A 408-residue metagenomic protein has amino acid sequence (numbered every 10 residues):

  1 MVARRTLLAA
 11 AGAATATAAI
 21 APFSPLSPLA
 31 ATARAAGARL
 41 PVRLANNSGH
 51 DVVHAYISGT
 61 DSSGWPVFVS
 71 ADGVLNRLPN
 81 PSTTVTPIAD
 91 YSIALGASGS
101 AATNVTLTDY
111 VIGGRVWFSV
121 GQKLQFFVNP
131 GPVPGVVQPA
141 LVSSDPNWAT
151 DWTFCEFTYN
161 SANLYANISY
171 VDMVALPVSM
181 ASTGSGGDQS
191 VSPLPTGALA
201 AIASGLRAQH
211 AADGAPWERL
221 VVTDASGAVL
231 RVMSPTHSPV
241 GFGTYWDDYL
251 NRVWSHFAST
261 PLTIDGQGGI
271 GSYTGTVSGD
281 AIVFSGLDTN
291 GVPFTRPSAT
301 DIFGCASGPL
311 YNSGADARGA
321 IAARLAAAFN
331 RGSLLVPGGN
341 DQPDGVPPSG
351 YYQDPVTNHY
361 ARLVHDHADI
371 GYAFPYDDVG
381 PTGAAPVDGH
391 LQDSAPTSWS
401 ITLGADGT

Functional and structural regions predicted by a protein language model:
T6-L26: N-terminal export signals
P25-P28, A71: Compositionally biased regions
A30-A35: Boundary at the C-terminal end of the N-terminal hydrophobic targeting segment
A36-T408: Extracellular low-complexity, O-glycosylation-prone Ser/Thr/Pro/Gly-rich "stalks" and linkers flanking catalytic
